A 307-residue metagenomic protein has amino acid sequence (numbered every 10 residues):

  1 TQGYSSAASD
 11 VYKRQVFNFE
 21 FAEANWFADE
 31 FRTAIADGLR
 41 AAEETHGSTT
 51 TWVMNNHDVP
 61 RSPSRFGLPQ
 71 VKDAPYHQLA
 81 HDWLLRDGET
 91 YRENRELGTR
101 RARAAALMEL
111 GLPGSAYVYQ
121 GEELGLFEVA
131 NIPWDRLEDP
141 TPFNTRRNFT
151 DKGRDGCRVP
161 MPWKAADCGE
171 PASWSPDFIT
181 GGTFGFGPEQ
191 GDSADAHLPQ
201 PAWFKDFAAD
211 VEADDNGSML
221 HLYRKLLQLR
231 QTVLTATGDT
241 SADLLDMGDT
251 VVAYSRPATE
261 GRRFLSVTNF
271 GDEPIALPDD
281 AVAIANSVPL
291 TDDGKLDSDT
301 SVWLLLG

Functional and structural regions predicted by a protein language model:
T1, S5-D280, A285-S287, T291-G307: Active-site and adjacent substrate-binding regions of carbohydrate-active enzymes
